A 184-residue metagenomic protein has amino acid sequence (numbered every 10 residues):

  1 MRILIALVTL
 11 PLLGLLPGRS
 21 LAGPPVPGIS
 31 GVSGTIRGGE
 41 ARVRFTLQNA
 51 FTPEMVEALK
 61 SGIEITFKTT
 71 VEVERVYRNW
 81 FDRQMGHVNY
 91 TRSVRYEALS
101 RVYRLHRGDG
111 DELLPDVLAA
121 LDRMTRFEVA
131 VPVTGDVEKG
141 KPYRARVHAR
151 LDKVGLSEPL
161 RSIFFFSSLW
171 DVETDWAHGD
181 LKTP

Functional and structural regions predicted by a protein language model:
M1-L4: Positively charged n-region of N-terminal signal peptides that target proteins for export
A6-L15: Bacterial N-terminal signal peptides
A22-I65: N-terminal onset of structured domains
G34-A41, E97-R101, G135-R144: A short, structured loop/turn motif at beta-sheet edges
I36, L47-F51, I65-Y77, A98-S100 (+2 more regions): Beta-strand elements of well-folded, non-transmembrane domains
M55-L121: Structured domain cores in non-transmembrane regions
L121-G135: Acidic, glycine-rich flexible loop segments
G135-P184: Glycine-rich, aromatic-bearing surface loops/beta-hairpins
